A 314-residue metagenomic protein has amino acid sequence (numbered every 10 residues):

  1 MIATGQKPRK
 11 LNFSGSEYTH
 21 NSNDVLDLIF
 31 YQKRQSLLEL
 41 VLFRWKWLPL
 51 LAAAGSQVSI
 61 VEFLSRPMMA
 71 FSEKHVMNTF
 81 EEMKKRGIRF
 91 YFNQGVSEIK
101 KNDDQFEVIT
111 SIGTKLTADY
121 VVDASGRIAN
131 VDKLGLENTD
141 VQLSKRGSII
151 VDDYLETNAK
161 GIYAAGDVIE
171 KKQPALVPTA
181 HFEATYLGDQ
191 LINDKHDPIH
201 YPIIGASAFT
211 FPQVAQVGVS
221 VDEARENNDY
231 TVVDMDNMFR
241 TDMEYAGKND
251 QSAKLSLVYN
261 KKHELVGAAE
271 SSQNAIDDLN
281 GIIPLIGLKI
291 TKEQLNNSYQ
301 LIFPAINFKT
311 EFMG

Functional and structural regions predicted by a protein language model:
M1-Y18: Glycine/serine-rich phosphate-binding loop and adjoining beta1-alpha1 elements at the start of nucleotide-handling
I2, L38-E39: Conserved N-terminal Rossmann-fold NAD(P)-binding element of oxidoreductases
T4, N21-N23, F92-Q94, K100 (+2 more regions): Short loop/edge segments at beta-strand edges and connector loops that shape dinucleotide/nucleotide cofactor-binding
K7-R9, Q142-L143, D194-I203, D229-M235: A short alpha-helix-loop-beta-strand transition element characteristic of N-terminal alpha/beta dinucleotide-binding
E17-K33, K115-N193: FAD-site-proximal beta/loop scaffold in flavoenzymes
L26-D27, R34-S36, L42, W47-Q105 (+2 more regions): Rossmann-like dinucleotide-binding cores of NAD(P)H-dependent redox enzymes
K100-K115, V121: Conserved beta-strand-loop-beta-strand element in the redox core of flavoprotein oxidoreductases
F209-S220, R225-G314: Flexible, glycine-rich terminal cap/loop adjacent to redox cofactors in electron-transfer oxidoreductases
